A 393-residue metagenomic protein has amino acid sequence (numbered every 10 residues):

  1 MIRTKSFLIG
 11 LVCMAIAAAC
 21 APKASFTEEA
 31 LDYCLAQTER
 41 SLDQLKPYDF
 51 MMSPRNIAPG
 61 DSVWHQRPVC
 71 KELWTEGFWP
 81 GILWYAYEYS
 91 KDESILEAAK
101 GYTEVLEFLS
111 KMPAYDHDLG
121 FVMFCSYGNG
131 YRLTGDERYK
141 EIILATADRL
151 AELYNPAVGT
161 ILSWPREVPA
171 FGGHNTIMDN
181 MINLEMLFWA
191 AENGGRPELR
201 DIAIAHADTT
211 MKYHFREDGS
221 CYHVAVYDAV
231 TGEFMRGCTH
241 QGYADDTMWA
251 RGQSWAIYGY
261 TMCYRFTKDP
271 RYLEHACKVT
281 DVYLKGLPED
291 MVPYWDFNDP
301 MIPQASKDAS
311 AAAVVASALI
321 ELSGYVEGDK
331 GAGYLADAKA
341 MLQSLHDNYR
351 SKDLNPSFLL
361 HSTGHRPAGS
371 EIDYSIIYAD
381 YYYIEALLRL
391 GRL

Functional and structural regions predicted by a protein language model:
M1-S25: Bacterial Sec-dependent N-terminal signal peptides
K23-L393: Glycan-recognition and catalytic cores of secretory/periplasmic carbohydrate-active enzymes
